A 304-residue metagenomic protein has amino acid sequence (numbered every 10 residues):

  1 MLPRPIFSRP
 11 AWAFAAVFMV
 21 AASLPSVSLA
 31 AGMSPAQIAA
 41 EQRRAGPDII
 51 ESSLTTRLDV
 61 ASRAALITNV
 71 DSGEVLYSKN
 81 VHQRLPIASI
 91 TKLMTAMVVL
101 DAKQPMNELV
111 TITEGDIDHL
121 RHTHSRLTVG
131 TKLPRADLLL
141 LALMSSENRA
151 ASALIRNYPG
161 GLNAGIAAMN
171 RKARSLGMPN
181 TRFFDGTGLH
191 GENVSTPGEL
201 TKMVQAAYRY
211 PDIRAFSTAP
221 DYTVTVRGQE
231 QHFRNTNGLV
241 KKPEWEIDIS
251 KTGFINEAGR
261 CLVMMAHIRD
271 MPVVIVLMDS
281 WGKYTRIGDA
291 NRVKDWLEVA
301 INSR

Functional and structural regions predicted by a protein language model:
M1-A64, D295, V299-R304: N-terminal secretory targeting signals
A31-G198, K202-P211, I268-R269: Active-site-adjacent loops and short helices of periplasmic peptidoglycan-processing enzymes
M178-R182, G188-R304: Domain-terminus/edge residues, biased toward the C-terminal soluble/receptor-binding domains of extracytoplasmic
